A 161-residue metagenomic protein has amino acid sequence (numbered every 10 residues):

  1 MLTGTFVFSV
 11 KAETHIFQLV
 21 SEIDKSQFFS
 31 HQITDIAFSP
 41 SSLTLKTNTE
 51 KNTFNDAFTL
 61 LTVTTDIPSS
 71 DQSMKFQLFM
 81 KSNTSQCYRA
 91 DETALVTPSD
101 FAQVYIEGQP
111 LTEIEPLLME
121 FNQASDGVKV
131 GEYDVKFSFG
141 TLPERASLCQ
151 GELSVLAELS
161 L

Functional and structural regions predicted by a protein language model:
M1-T5: Bacterial N-terminal signal peptides
V7-S9: N-terminal signal peptide c-region/cleavage motif recognized by signal peptidases
K11-T93, Q123, G127-L161: N-terminal small/polar-rich segments of proteins
L95-E107: Short, surface-exposed beta-strand/strand-loop-strand elements in extracellular ectodomains
S99, T112-P116, S147: Glycine-centered loop/turn motifs
Y105-V128: Extended, solvent-exposed segments with strong compositional bias
